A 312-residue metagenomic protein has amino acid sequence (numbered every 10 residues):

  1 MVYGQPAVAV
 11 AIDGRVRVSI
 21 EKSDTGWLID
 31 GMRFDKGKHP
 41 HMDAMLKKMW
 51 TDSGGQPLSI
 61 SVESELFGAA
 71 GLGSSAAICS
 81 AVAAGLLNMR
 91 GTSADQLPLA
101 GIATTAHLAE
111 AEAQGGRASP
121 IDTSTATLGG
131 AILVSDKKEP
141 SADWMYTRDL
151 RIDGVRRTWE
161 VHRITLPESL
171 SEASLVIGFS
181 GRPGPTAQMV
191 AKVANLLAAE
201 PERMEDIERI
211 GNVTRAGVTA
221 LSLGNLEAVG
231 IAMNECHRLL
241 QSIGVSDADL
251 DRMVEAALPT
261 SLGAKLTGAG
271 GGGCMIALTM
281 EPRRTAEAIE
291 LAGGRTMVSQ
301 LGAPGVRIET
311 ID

Functional and structural regions predicted by a protein language model:
V2, A9-G54, E63, F67 (+4 more regions): C-terminal nucleotide
P6, L72-S74: Short, solvent-exposed loop/turn segments at secondary-structure boundaries
P57-S59: Residues at or immediately flanking beta-strands
V62, F67-G68, C79-V82: Metal-dependent C-N hydrolase catalytic cores
S75, G268: Short, conserved phosphate/pyrophosphate- and ester-handling motifs at nucleotide-, phospho-/glycolipid
A76-G91: Active-site-proximal alpha-helical scaffold in enzymes
G273: Conserved glycine-rich beta-strand-loop-beta hairpin in the small C-terminal domain of fold type I
